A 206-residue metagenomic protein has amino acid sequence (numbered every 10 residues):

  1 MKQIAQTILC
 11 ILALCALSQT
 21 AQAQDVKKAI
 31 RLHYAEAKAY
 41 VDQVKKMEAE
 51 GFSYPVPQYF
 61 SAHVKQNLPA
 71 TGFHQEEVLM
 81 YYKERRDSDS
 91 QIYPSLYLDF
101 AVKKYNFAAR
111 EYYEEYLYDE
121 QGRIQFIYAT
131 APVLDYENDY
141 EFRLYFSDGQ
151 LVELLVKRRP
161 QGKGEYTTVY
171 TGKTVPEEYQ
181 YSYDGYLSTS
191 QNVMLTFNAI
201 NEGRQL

Functional and structural regions predicted by a protein language model:
M1-L9: Bacterial N-terminal signal peptides that target proteins for export
I8-A16: Bacterial N-terminal signal peptides
L17-A23: Sec/Tat signal peptide C-region and signal peptidase I cleavage site
Q24-L79, Y136-L206: Long terminal segments
Q66-L98: A glycine-rich, hydrophobic loop/mini-helix early in the fold
E77-S88, R110-E115, D139-R143: A structural detector for short beta-strand units
L98, K103-Y128: Mid-length scaffold segments of soluble, non-membrane domains
I127-T130, V156-K157: Short, tandemly repeated low-complexity microdomains enriched for cysteine and small residues
